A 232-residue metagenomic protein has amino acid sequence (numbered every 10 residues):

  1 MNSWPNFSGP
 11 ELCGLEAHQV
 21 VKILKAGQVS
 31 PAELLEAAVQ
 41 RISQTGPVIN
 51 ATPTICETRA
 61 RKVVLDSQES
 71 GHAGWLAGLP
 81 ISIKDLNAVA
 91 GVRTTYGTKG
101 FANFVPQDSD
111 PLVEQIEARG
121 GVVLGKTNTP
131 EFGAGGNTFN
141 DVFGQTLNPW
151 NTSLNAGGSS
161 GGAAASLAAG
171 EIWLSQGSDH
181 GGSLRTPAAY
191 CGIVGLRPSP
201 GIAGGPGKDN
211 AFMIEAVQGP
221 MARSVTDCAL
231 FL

Functional and structural regions predicted by a protein language model:
M1-R59: An N-terminal boundary/leader segment
V20-A26, G100-F104, A216-R223: Short, well-ordered beta-strand elements within core beta-sheets of diverse protein domains
V20-L24, V64, A163: Generic hydrophobic alpha-helical segments
A38, A60, K84, I116 (+1 more regions): Conserved hydrophobic/aromatic pocket- or pore-lining residues that grip, position, or stack substrates in active sites
T58-L65, G120-G121, P130: Long amphipathic alpha-helix in the N-terminal Rossmann-like dinucleotide-binding domain of NAD(P)-dependent
S67-P80, D227-L230: Immediate post-signal peptide segment of exported/extracytoplasmic ligand-binding proteins
W75-L112: Enzymes and membrane/adaptor proteins characterized by extended Gly/Ser/Thr/Asp/Glu-rich, aromatic-dotted
D108-L232: Short glycine/serine-rich loop segments
